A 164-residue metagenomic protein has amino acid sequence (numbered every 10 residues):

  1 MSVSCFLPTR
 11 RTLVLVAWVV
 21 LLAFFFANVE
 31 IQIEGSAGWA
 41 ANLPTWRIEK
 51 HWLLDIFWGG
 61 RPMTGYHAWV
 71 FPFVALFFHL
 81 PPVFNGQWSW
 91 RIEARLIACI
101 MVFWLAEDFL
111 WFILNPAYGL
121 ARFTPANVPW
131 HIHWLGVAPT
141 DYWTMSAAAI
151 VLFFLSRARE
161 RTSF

Functional and structural regions predicted by a protein language model:
S2-F164: Aromatic-rich, lipid-facing transmembrane alpha helices and their immediate juxtamembrane interface loops in integral
